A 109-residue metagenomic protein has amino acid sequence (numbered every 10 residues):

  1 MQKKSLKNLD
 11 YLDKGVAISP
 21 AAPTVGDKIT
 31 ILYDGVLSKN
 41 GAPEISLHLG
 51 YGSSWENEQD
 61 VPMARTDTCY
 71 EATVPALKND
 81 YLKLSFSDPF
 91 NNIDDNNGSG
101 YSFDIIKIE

Functional and structural regions predicted by a protein language model:
M1-E109: Glycan-association/targeting regions that enable binding to alpha-glucans and other polysaccharides
